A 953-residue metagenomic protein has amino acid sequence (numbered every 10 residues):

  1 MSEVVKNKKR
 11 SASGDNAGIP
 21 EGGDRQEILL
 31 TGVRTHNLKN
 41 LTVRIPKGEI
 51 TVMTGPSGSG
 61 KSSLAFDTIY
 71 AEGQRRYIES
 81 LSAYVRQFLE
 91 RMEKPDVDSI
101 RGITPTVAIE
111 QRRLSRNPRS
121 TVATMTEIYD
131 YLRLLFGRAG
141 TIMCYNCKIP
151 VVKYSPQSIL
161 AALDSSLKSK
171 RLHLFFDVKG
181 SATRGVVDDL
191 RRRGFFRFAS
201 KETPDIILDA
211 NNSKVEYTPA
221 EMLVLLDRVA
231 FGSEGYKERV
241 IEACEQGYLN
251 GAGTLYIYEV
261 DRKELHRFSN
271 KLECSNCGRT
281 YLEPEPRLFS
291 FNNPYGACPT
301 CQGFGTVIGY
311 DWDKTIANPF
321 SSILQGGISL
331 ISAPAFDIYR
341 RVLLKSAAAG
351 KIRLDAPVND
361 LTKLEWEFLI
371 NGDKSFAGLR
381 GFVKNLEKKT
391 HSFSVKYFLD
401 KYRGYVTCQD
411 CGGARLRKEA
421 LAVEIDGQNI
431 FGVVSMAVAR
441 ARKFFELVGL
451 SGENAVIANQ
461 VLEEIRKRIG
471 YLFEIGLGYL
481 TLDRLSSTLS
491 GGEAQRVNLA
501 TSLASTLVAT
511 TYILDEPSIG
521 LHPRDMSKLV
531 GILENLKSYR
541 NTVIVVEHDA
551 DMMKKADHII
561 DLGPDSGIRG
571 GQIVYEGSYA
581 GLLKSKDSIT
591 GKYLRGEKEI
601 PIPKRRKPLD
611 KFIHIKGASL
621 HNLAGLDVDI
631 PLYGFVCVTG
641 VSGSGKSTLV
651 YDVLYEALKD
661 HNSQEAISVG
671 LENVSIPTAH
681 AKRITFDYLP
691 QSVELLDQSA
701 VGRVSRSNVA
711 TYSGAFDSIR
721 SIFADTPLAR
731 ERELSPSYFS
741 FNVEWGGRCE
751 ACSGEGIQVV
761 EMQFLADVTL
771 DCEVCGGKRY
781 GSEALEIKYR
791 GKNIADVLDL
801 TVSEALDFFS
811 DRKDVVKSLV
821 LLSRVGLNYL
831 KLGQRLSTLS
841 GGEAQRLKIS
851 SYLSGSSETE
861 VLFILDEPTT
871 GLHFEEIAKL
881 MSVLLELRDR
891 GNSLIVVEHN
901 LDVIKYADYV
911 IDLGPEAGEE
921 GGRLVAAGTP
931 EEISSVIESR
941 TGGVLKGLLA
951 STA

Functional and structural regions predicted by a protein language model:
M1-A953: Conserved phosphate-binding elements of NTP-dependent enzyme cores
